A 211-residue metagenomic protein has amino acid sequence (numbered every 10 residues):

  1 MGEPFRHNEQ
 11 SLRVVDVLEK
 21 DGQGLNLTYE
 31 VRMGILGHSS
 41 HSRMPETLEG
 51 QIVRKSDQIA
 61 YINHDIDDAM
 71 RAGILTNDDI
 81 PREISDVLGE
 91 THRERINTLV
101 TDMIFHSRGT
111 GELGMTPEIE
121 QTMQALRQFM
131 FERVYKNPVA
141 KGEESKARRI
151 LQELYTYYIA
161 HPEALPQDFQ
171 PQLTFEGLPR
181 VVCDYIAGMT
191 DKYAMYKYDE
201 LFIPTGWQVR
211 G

Functional and structural regions predicted by a protein language model:
M1: Structured, active/binding-site neighborhoods that engage oxygen-rich ligands
P4-G211: Histidine-centered, transition-metal-coordinating active-site segments
